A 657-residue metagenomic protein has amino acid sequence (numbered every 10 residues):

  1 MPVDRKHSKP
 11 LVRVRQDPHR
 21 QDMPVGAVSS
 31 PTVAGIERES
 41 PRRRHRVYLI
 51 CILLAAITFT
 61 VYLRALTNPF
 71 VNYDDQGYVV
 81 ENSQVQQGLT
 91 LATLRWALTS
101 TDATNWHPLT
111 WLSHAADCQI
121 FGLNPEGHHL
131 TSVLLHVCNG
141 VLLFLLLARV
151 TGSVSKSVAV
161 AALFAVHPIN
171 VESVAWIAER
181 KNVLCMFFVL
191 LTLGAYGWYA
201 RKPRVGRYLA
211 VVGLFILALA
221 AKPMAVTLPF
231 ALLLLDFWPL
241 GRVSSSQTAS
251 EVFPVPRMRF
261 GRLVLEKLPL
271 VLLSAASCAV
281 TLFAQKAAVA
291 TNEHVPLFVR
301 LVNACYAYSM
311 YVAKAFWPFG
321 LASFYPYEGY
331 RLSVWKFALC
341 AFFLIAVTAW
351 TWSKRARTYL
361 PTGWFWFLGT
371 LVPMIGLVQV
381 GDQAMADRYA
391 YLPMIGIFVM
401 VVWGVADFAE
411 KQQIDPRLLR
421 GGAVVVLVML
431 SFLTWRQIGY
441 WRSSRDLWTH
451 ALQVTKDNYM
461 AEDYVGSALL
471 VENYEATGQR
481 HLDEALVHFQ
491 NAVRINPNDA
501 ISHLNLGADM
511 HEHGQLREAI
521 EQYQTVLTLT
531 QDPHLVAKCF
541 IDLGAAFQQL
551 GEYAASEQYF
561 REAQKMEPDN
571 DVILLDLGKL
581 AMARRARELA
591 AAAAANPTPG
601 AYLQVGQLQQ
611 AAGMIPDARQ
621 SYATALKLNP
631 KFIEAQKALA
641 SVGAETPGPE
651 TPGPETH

Functional and structural regions predicted by a protein language model:
P2-G514, T528, L535, D542: Polytopic membrane enzymes that build or remodel cell-surface glycoconjugates and lipids
R436, G466, V471-T477, G514 (+6 more regions): Short coil/turn linking the two alpha-helices of tandem helical-hairpin repeats
W448, L482, F489, Y523 (+3 more regions): Hydrophobic/aromatic packing residues within the alpha-helices of TPR/SEL1-like helical repeat arrays
V454, I495, L529-D532, M566 (+2 more regions): Structural marker of alpha-solenoid helical repeat scaffolds
N458, D499, P533-V536, N570 (+2 more regions): Residue-level recognition of tetratricopeptide repeat
L470, T477, L504, H511 (+6 more regions): Position-specific recognition of the canonical hydrophobic site in helix A of tetratricopeptide repeat
G478, A485, A519, S556 (+2 more regions): Single-residue signature of alpha-solenoid repeat helices
